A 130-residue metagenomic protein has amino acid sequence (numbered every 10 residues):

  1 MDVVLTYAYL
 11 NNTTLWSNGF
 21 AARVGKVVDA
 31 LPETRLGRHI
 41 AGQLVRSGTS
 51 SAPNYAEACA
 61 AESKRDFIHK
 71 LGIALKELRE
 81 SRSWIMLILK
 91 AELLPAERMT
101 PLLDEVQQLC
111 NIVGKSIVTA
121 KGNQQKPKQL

Functional and structural regions predicted by a protein language model:
M1-L130: Short, C-terminally biased terminal segments at protein or domain edges
